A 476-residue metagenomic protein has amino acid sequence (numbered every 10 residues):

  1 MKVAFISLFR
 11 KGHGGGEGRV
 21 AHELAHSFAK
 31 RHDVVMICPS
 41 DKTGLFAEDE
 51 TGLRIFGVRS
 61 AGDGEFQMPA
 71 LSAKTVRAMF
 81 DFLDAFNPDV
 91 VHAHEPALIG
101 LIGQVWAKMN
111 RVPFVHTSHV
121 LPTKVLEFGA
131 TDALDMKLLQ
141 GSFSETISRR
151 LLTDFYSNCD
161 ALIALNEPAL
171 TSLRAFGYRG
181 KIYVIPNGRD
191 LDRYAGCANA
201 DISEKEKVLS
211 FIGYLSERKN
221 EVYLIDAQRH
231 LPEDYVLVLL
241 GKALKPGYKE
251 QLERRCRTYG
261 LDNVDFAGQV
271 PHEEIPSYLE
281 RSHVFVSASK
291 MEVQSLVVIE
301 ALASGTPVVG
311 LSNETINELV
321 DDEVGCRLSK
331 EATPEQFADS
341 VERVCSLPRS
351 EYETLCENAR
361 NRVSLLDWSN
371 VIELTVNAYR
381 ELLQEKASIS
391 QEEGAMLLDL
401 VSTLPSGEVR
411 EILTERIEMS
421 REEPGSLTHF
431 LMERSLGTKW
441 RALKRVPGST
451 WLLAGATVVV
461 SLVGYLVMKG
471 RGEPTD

Functional and structural regions predicted by a protein language model:
M1-G44, T51-G57, R229, L398-V401 (+5 more regions): N-terminal subdomain of nucleotide-sugar transferases
A4, D201-H230, V238: Conserved donor-binding/catalytic core segment of Leloir-type glycosyltransferases
Y156, Q269, S277-S282: Short alpha-helical donor nucleotide-sugar binding micro-motif in glycosyltransferases
P168, G188: Carbohydrate-associated surface elements
I212, V236-E253, G268: Glycosyltransferase donor-sugar binding loop
K290: Aromatic "clamp/platform" in nucleotide-sugar-dependent glycosyltransferases that forms part of the donor/acceptor
P307-G310: Short hydrophobic beta-strand element within catalytic cores of glycosyltransferases and related nucleotide-activated
N317-R343: Change "using UDP/GDP/dTDP sugars" to "using nucleotide sugars
